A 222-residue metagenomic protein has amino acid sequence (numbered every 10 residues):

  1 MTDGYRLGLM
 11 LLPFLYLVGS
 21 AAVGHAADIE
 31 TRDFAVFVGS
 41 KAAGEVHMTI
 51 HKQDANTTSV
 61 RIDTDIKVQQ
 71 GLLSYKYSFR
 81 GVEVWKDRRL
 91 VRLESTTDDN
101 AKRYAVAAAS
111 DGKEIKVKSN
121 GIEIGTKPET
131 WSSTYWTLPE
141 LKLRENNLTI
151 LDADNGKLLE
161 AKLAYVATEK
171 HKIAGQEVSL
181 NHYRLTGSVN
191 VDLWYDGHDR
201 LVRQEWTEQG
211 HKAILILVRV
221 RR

Functional and structural regions predicted by a protein language model:
M1-Y5: N-terminal secretory signal peptides that target proteins for export/translocation
G8-S20: Bacterial N-terminal signal peptides
H25-G112, K118-S119, T126-R222: Acidic, serine/threonine-rich low-complexity disordered tracts
